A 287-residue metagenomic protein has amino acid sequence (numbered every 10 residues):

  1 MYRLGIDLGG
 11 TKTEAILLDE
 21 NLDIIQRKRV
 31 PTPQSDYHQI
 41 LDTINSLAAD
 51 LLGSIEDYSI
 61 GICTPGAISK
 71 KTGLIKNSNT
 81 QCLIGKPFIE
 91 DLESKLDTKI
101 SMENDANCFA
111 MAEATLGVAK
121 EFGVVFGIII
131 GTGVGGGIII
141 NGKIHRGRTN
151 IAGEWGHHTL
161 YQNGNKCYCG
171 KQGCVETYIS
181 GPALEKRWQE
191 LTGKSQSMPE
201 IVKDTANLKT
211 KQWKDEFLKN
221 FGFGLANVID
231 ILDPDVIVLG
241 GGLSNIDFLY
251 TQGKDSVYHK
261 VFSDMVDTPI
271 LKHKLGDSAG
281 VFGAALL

Functional and structural regions predicted by a protein language model:
M1-S59, S69-T72, I89-T98, T115-E121 (+1 more regions): ATP-binding/phosphotransfer module of carbohydrate and carboxylate kinases, centering on a glycine-rich
D19-E20, T64, I140-N141: A cytosolic small-molecule/anion-sensing beta-strand core signal
R27-R29, S78, G147: Residue-level detector of high-confidence beta-strand sites
P31-P33, L83, I151-E154: A short acidic/small-residue loop/turn micro-motif
C63-T64, N79, I130, S180: A secondary-structure boundary/capping signal
G73-I84: A charged helix-plus-loop insertion that forms the helical arch/lid used to bind and gate nucleic-acid substrates
T98-A114, K120, F126-G127: ATP-dependent carbohydrate kinase catalytic cores
K120-Y178: Glycine-rich phosphate-binding loop of actin/hexokinase-like ATP-binding domains
